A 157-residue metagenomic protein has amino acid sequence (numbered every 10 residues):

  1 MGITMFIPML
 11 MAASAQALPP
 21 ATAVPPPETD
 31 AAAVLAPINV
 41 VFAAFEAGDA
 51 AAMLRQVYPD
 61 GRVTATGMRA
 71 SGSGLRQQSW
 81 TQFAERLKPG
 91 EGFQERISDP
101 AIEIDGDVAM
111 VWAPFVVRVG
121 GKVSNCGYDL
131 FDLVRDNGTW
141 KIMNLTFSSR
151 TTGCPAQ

Functional and structural regions predicted by a protein language model:
G2-S14: Bacterial N-terminal signal peptides
Q16-R55: Short, low-complexity N-terminal intrinsically disordered segments enriched in polar/charged residues
N39-A43, R55-A70: Short, solvent-exposed secondary-structure junction/capping segments
G48, Y58, I97, G106-V108 (+1 more regions): Extracytoplasmic
A52, R62-T64, M110, K141: General beta-strand recognition
V57-P59, G67-R69, F115, D129 (+1 more regions): A mature extracytoplasmic/lumenal domain signature
G74-S124: Surface-exposed, charged secondary-structure patches
M110, C126-G153: Short beta-strand edge/turn micro-motifs at domain boundaries
